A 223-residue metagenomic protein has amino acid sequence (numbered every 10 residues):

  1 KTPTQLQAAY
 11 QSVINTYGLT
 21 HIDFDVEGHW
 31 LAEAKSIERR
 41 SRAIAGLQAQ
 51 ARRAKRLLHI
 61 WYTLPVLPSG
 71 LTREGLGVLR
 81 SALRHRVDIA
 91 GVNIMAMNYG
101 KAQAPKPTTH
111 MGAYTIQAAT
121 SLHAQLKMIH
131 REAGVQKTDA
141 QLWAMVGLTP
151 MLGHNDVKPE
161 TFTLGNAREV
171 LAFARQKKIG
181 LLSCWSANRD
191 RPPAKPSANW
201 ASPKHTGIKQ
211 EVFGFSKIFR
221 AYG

Functional and structural regions predicted by a protein language model:
K1-A133, K137, Q141-A167, P193-G207 (+2 more regions): Chitinase-like catalytic core of GlcNAc-active glycosidases
V13-I22, A174-C184: Catalytic domains of carbohydrate-active enzymes, especially glycoside hydrolases
G147-P150, G180-S186: Conserved active-site loop/cleft motifs that coordinate metal ions or position small ligands
E160-L181: Short, low-complexity, polybasic intrinsically disordered segments
A187-P192: A short, acidic, flexible beta-alpha connecting loop/helix-capping segment that sits on the rim of active
